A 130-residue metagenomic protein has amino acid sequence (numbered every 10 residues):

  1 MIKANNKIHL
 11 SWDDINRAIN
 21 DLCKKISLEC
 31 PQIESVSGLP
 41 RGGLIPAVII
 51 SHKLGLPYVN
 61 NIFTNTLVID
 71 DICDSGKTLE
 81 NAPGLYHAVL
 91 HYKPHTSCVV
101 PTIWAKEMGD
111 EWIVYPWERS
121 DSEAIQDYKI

Functional and structural regions predicted by a protein language model:
M1-I130: PRPP-associated nucleotide enzymes
